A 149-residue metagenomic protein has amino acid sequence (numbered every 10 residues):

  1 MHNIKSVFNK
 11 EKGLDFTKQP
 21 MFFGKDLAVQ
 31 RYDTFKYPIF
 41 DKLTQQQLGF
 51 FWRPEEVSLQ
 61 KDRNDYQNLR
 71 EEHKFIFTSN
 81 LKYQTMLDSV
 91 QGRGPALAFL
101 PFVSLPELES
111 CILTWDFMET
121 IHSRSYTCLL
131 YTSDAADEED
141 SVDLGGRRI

Functional and structural regions predicted by a protein language model:
M1-E107, S133: Terminal targeting/low-complexity segments that flank the catalytic cores of oxidoreductases
H2, A136-V142: Intrinsic-disorder/low-complexity regions
Q84-G92, W115-T127: Alpha-helical transition-metal enzyme core signature, strongest for iron centers
E107-L113: Long, structured ligand/cofactor-binding scaffold of large enzymes
C128-E138: Conserved small/polar residues in nucleotide/adenosyl-binding loops
D143-I149: Hydrophobic alpha-helical segments, chiefly the membrane-spanning helices and signal/signal-anchor peptides
